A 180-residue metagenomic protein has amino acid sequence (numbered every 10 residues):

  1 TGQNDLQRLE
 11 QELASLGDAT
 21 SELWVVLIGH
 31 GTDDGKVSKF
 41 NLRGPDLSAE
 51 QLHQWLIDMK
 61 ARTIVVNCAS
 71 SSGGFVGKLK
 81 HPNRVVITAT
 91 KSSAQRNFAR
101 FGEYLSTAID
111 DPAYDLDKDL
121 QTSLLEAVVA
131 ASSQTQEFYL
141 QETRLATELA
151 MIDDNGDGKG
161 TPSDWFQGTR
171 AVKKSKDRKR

Functional and structural regions predicted by a protein language model:
T1-Q3, A14, V37-R43, A89-A94 (+1 more regions): Second-shell loop/turn segments in exported
T1-S21: Functional beta-strand-loop-alpha-helix junction segments that form "active/interaction loops" within catalytic
Q11, E50, S70-G74: Alpha-helical scaffolding within the catalytic cores of extracellular/periplasmic polymer-degrading hydrolases
L13-A19, T32, W55-I57, V76-K78 (+1 more regions): Surface-exposed acidic, glycine-flexible loop patches that form ligand/cofactor-binding and adhesion interfaces
D18, G29-M59: A short, glycine/acidic-enriched catalytic loop
D18-W24, D58-I64, K80-V85: Loop/turn elements at helix/coil->beta-strand transitions in domains of secreted/extracellular proteins
I64-F166: Active-site-proximal C-terminal subdomain of hydrolase catalytic domains
R170-R180: Hard-cation-handling environments
